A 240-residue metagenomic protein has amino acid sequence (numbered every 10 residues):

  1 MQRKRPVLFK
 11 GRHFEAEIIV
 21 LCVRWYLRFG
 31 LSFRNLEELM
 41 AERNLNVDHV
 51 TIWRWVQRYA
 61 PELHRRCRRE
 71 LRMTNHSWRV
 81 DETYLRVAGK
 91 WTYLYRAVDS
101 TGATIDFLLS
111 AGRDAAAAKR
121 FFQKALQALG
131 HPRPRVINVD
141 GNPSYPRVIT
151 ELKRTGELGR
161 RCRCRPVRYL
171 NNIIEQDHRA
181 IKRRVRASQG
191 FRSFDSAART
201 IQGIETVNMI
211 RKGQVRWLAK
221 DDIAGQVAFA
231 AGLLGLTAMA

Functional and structural regions predicted by a protein language model:
M1-F29, N44-D48, W53, L71-R79 (+1 more regions): Basic, short loop/linker segments at the boundary and entry of helix-turn-helix/winged-helix-like folds
H13, R58, F107-G130: Active-site beta-loop-alpha junctions of metal-dependent nucleic acid enzymes, especially the RNase H-like/DDE
I19-V20, R183-A240: Basic, amphipathic alpha-helical segments enriched in Lys/Arg and hydrophobic/aromatic residues
C22, L36, I52, D81 (+8 more regions): Mobile genetic element proteins and their domesticated derivatives, centered on retroelements and DNA transposons
S32-L45: DNA-recognition alpha helix
L45, V56-A88: Structured nucleic-acid-interacting core domains from mobile-element enzymes and related host factors, especially RNase
W55, R133-R147, V167-L170: Acidic/histidine-rich, metal-coordinating catalytic segments
A88-T104, D114, F122-L126: Short conserved beta-strand segments at catalytic cores or DNA/RNA-binding microdomains of nucleic-acid binding
